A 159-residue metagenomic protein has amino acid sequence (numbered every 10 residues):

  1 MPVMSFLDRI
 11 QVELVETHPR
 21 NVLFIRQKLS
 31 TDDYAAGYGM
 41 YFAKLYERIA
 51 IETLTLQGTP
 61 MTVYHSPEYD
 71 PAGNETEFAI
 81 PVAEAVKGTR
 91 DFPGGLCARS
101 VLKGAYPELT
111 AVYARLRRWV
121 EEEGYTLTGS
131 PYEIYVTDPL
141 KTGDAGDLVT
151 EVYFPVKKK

Functional and structural regions predicted by a protein language model:
M1-K159: A solvent-exposed interaction/effector surface
